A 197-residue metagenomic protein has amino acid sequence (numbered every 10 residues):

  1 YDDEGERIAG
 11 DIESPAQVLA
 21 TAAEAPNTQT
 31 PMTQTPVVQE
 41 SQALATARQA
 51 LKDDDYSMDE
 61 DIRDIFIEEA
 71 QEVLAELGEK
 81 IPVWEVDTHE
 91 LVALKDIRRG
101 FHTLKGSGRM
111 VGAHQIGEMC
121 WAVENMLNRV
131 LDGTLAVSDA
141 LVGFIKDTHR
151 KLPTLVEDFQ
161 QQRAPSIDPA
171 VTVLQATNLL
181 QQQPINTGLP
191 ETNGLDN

Functional and structural regions predicted by a protein language model:
Y1-N197: Non-catalytic helical tethers at domain boundaries
